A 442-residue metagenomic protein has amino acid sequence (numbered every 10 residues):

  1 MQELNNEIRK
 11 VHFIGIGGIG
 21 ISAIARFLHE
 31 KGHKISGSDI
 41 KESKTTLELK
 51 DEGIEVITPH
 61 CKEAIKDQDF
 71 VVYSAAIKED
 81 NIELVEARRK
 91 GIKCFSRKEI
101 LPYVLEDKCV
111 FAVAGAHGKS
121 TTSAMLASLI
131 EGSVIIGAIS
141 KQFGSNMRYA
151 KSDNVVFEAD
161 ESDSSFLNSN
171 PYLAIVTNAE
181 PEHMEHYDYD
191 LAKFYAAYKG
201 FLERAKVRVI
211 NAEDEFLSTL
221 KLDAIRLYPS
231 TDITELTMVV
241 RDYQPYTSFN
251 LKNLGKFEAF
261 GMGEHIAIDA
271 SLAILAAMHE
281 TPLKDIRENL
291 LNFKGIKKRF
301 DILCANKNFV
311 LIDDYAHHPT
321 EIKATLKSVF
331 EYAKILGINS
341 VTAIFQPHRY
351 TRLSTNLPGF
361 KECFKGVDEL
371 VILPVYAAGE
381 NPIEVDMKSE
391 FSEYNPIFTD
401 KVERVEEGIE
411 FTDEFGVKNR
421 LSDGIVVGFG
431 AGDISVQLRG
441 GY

Functional and structural regions predicted by a protein language model:
Q2-L4, R9-K10, F27-H33, E63-A64 (+3 more regions): Phosphate-binding loop of NTP-binding sites
E7-K10, I14, L49-K50, D69 (+4 more regions): Adenine nucleotide phosphate-binding catalytic loops in nucleotide-utilizing enzymes
R9-I24, G37-S38, I296, S328-K401: Active-site beta-alpha connecting loops in nucleotide-dependent enzymes
K34-L47: NAD(P)-binding Rossmann-fold cofactor-contacting core
K50-K66: Glycine-rich, highly charged phosphate/nucleotide-binding loops
G53-I57, G91-I92, G132, P171-I175 (+2 more regions): Active-site regions of enzymes building and remodeling cell-envelope glycoconjugates
I409-Y442: A glycine-rich beta-strand to alpha-helix segment that forms a phosphate/ribose-binding loop at ligand/cofactor sites
